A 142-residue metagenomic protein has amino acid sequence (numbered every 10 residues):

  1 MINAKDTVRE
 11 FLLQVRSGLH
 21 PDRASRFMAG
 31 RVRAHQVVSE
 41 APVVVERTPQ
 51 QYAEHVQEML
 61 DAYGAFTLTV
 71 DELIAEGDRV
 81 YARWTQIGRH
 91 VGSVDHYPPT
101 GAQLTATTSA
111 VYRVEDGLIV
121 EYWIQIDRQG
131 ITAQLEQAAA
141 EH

Functional and structural regions predicted by a protein language model:
M1-H142: C-terminal and inter-domain tail/linker signature
